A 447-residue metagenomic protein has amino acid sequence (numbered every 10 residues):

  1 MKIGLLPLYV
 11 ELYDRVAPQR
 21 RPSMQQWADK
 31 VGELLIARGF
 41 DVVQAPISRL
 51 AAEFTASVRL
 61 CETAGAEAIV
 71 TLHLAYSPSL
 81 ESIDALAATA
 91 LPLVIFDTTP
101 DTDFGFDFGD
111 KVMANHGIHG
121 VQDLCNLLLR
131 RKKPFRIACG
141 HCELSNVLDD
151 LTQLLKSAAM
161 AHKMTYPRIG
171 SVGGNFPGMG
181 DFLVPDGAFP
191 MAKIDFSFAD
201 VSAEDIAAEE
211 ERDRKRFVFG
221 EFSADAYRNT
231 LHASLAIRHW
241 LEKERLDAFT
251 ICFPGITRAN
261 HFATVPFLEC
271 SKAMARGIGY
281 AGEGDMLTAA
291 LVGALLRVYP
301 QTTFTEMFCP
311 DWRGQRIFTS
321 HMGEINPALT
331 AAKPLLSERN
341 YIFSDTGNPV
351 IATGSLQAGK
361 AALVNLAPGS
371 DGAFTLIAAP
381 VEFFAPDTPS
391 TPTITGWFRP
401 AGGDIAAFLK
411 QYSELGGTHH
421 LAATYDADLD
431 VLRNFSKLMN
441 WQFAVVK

Functional and structural regions predicted by a protein language model:
M1-S48, M179-F219: N-terminal glycine-rich anion-binding loop in soluble enzyme alpha/beta folds
L5, P134-R136, Q153-D186, R316-N340: Conserved anion/nucleotide-ligand pocket segment
Q44-T89, S202-E244: N-terminal small/polar loop signature for handling phosphorylated ligands or for N-terminal nucleophile
R49-T165, I317-T319: Cofactor- and metal-binding active-site motifs of prokaryotic enzymes that mediate redox/radical or nucleophilic
A75-A90, R258-C270, P400-I405: Short Gly/Thr/Asp-enriched flexible loops that form oxyanion-binding sites at enzyme active sites
S145, T152-F262: A charged, amphipathic alpha-helical module
M274-P389: C-terminal catalytic subdomain
G347-K447: Extended hydrophobic packing segments that form well-structured cores
